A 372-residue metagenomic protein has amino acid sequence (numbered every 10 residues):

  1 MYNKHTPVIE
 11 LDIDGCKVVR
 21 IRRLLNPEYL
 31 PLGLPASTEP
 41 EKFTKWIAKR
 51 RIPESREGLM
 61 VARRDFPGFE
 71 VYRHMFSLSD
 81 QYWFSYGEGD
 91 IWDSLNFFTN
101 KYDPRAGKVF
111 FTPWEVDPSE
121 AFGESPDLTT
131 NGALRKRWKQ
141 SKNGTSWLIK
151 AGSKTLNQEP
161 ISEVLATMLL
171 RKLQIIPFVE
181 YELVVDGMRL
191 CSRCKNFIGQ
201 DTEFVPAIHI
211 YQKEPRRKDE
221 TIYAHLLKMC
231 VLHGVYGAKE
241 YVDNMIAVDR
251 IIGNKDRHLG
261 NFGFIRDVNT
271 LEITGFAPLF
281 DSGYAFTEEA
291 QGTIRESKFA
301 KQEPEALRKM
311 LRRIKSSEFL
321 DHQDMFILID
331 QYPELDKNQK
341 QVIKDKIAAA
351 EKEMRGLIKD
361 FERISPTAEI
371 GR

Functional and structural regions predicted by a protein language model:
M1-A247, I251-G253, F264-R372: Phosphate/dinucleotide-binding and metal-coordinating scaffold of catalytic cores in nucleotide-dependent enzymes
H258-G263: Canonical protein kinase catalytic loop motif
